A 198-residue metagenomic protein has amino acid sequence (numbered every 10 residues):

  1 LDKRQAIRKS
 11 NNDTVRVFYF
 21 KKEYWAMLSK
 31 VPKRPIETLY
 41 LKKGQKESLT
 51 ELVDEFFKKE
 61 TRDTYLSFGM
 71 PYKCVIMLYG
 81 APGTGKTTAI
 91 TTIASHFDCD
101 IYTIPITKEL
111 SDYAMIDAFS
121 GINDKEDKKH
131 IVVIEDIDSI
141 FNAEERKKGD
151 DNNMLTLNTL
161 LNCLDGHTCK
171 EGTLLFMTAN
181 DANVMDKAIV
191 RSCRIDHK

Functional and structural regions predicted by a protein language model:
L1-D63, Y72-C74, T107-L110: AAA+ P-loop ATPase mechanoenzymes
G44-K198: Walker A/P-loop NTP-binding motif of AAA+ ATPase domains
